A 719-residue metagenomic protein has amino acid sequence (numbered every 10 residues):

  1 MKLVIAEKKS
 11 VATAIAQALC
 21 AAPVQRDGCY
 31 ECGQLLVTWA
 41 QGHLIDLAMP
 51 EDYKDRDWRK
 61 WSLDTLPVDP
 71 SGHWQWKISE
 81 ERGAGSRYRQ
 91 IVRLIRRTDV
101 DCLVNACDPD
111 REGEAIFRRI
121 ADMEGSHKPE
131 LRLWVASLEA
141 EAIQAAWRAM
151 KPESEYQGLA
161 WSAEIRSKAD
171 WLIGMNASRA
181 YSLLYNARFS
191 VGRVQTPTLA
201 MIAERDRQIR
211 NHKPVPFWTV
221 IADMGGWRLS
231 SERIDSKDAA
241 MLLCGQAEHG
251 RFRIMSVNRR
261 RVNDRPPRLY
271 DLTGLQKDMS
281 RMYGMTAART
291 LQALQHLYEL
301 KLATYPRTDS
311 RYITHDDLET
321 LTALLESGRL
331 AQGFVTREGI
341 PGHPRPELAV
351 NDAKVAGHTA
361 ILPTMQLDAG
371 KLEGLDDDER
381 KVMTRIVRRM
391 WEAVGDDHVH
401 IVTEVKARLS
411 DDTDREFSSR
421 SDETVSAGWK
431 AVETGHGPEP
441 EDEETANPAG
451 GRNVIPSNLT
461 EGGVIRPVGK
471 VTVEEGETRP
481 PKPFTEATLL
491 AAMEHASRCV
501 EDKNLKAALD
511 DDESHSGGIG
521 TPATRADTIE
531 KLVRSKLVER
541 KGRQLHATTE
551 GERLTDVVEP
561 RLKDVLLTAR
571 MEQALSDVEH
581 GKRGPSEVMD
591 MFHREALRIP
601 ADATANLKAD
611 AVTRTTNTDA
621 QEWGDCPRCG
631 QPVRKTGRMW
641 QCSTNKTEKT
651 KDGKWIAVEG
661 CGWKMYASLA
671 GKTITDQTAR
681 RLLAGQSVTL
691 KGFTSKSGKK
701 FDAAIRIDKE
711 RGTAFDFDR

Functional and structural regions predicted by a protein language model:
M1, H73-K77, V100-V104, L183-Y185 (+7 more regions): Glycine- and acidic
M1-S167, W171, P344, G435-E439: Intrinsically disordered, low-complexity regulatory segments
K2-L3, A22, A84, V92-I95 (+5 more regions): Basic, low-complexity terminal or inter-domain segments flanking catalytic cores
K9-A16, Q34-V37, Q41, E81-V92 (+17 more regions): Amphipathic alpha-helical transducer elements in NTP-driven molecular machines
R89, T98, A140-M224, R259-N263: C-terminal or mid-to-C-terminal helical accessory/interaction module adjacent to the motor/catalytic core
D108, M282-T286: A conserved hydrophobic secondary-structure block that centers on an alpha-helix together with its immediately flanking
K237-Y270, Q276: Metal- or metallocofactor-binding catalytic centers and their adjacent structured scaffolds across diverse enzyme
